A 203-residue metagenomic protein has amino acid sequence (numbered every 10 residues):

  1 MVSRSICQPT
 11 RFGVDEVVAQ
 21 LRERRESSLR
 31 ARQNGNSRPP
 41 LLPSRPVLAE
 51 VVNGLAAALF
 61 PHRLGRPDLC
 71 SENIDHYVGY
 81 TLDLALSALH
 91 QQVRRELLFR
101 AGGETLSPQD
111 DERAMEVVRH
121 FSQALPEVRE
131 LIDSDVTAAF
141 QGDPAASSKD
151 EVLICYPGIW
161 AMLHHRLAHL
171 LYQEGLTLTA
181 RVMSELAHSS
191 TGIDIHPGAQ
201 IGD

Functional and structural regions predicted by a protein language model:
M1-E185: Terminal amphipathic alpha-helical/low-complexity segments used for targeting or macromolecular assembly
L186-D203: Structural signal for interior beta-strand "rungs" in well-ordered beta-sheet cores of soluble enzyme domains
